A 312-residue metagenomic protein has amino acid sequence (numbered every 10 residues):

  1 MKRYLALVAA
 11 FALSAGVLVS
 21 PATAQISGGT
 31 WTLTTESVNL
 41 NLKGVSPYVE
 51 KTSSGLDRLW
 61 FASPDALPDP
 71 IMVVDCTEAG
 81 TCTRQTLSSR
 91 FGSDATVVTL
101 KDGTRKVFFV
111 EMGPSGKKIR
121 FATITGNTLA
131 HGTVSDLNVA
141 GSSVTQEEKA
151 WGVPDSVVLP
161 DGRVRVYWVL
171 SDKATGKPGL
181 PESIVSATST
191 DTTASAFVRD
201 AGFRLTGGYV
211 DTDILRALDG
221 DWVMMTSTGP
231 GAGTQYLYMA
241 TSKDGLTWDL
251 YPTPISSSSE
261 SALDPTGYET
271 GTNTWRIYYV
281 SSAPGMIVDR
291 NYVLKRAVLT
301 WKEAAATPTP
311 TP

Functional and structural regions predicted by a protein language model:
M1-A24: Secretory targeting and sorting signals
Q25-P312: Carbohydrate-active catalytic/glycan-binding domains of CAZyme proteins, especially the secreted or lumenal ectodomains
